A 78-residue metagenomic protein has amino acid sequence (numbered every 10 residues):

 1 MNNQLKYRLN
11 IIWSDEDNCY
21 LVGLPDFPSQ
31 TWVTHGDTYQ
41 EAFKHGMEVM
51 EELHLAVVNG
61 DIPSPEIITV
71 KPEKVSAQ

Functional and structural regions predicted by a protein language model:
M1-R8, Q30, K44-Q78: Short, charged, surface-exposed hinge/linker loops at domain edges that act as mobile lids or interdomain connectors
N2-L5, L9-I12, G23, G36: DNA-contacting interfaces and partner/effector-binding or oligomerization modules in DNA-centric proteins
Y7, N18-Y20, Q40: Short secondary-structure boundary micro-motifs
I12-Q30: Short aromatic-glycine-(Arg/Gly/Cys) micro-motifs in beta-strand/loop hairpins
D26-E41: A short, exposed loop/beta-hairpin motif centered on an aromatic-Gly-Thr core
